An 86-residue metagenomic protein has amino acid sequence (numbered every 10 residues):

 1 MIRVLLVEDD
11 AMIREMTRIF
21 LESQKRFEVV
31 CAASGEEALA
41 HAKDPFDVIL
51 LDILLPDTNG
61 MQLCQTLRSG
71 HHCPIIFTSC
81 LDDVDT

Functional and structural regions predicted by a protein language model:
E8: Conserved acidic carboxylate
A11-V30: Two-component/phosphorelay signaling modules centered on CheY-like receiver
C31-V48: Acidic, metal-coordinating helix/loop segments flanking the phosphotransfer/catalytic sites of two-component signaling
S34, N59-Q62: Acidic catalytic/metal-coordinating carboxylates
D52, S79: Active-site residues of response regulator receiver
P56, D83: The feature encodes the CheY-like receiver
M61-H72: Short amphipathic alpha-helix used as the core "switch/output" element in two-component signaling
G70, L81-D82: Short, conserved "switch-loop" micro-motifs in signal-transduction and mechanochemical regulators
